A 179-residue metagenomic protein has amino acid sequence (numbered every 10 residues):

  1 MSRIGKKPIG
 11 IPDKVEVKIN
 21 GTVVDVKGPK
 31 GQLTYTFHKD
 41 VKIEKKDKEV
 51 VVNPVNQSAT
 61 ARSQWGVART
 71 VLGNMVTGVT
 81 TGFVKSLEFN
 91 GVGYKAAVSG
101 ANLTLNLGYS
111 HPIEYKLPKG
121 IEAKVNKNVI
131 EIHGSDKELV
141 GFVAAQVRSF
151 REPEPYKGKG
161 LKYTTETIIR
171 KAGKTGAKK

Functional and structural regions predicted by a protein language model:
S2-W65, R69-A145, S149-K179: N-terminal intrinsically disordered, cationic/polar leader segments that include organellar targeting peptides
